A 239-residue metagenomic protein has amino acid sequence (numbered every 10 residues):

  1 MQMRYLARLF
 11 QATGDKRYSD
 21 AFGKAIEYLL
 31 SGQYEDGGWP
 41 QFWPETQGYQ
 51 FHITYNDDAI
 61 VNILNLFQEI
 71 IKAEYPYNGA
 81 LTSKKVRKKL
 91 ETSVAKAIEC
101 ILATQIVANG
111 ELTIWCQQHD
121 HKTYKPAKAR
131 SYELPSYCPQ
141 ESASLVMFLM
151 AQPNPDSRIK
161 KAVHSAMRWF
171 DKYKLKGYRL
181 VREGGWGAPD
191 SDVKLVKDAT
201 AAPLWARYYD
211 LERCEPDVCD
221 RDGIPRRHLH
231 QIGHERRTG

Functional and structural regions predicted by a protein language model:
M1, R17-D20, D58, L81 (+2 more regions): Residues within HEAT/ARM-like alpha-solenoid scaffolds
M1-D15, N62-K85, S144-D156: Well-ordered alpha-helical scaffold segments within catalytic/enzyme domains
M1-R4, T54-N65, K89, S93 (+1 more regions): Aromatic- and histidine-enriched alpha-helix N-cap/loop-to-helix transition segments that scaffold the rims
A21-G38, L90-G110, A162-Y178: Long, well-ordered core segments of solenoidal/helical folds
A25-L29, Y34-Q41, T46-Q50, T54-Q68 (+5 more regions): Solenoidal tandem-repeat scaffolds enriched in leucines and small polar residues
Q47-I60, K128-S142, Q152-P155: Solvent-exposed loop and edge beta-strand segments that line ligand/cofactor-binding and catalytic clefts
V107, E111, R168-G239: CBM-like carbohydrate-recognition segments
N109-E133, Y209: Flexible internal linker/loop segments at domain or repeat junctions
